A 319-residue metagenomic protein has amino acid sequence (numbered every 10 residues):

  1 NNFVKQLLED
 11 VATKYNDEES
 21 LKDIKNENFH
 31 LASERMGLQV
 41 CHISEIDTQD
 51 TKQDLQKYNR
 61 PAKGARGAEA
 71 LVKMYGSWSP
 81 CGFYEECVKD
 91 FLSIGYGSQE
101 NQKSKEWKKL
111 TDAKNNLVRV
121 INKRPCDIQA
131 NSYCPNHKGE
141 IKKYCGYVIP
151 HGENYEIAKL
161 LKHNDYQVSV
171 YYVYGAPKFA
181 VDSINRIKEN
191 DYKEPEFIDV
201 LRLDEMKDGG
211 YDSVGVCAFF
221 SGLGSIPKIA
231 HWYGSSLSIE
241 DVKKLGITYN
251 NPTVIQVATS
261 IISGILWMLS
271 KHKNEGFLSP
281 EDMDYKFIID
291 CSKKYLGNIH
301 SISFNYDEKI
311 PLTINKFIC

Functional and structural regions predicted by a protein language model:
N1-N2, Q6: Domain-scale recognition of functional cores that engage charged ligands
D10-C319: C-terminal catalytic/substrate-binding lobe primarily of soluble NAD(P)-dependent oxidoreductases
